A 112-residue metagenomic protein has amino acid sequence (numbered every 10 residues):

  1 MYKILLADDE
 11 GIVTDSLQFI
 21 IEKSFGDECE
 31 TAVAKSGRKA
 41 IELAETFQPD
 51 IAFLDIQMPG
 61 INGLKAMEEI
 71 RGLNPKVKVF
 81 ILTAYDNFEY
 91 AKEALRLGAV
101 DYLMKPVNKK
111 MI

Functional and structural regions predicted by a protein language model:
M1-K3: Non-catalytic signal-transmission and effector/linker regions of two-component phosphorelay proteins
A7-D8, A34, A52: Conserved sequence signature across two-component system core domains
D9-G11, I56: Generic detector of well-ordered alpha-helical packing
G11-A32: Two-component/phosphorelay signaling modules centered on CheY-like receiver
F25-K35, L43, A91: Short hydrophobic/Thr-rich beta-strand motif most characteristic of the beta2 strand and flanking loop of CheY-like
I41-I112: CheY-like receiver
